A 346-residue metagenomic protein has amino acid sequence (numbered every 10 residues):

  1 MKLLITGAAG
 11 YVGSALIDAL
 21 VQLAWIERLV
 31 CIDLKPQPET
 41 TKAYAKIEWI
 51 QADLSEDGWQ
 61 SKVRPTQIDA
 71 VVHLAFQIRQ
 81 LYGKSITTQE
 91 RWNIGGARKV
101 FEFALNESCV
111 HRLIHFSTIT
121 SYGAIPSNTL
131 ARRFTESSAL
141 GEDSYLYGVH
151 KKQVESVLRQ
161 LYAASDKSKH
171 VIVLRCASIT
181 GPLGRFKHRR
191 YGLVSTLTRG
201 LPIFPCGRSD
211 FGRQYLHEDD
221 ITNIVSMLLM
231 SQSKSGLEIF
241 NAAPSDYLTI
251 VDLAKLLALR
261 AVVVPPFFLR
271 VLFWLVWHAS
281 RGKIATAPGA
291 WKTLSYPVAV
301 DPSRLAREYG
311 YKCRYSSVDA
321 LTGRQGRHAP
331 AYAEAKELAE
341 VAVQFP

Functional and structural regions predicted by a protein language model:
L3-W25: N-terminal Rossmann NAD(P)H-binding glycine-rich loop of SDR-like oxidoreductase domains
A52-G95: NAD(P)H-binding glycine-rich loop region in Rossmannoid oxidoreductase-like domains and their noncatalytic homologs
T88-K99, V149-H150, L216: Glycine-rich NAD(P)-binding loop of the Rossmann-fold in SDR/ketoreductase-type enzymes
R91, S127-V173, S178: Catalytic helix-loop patch of NAD(P)-dependent Rossmann-fold dehydrogenases
R98-L146: Conserved Rossmann-fold NAD(P)-dependent oxidoreductase catalytic core, especially the SDR/UDP-sugar
L161-R213, E218: NAD(P)-dependent short-chain dehydrogenase/reductase
G181, P205-G212, E238-Y247, A254-A258 (+2 more regions): Glycine-rich Rossmann NAD(P)(H)-binding loop
T222-T286, P302, T322, P330-P346: Mid/C-terminal beta-alpha module of Rossmann-like enzyme folds, strongest in SDR-family dehydrogenases/epimerases
